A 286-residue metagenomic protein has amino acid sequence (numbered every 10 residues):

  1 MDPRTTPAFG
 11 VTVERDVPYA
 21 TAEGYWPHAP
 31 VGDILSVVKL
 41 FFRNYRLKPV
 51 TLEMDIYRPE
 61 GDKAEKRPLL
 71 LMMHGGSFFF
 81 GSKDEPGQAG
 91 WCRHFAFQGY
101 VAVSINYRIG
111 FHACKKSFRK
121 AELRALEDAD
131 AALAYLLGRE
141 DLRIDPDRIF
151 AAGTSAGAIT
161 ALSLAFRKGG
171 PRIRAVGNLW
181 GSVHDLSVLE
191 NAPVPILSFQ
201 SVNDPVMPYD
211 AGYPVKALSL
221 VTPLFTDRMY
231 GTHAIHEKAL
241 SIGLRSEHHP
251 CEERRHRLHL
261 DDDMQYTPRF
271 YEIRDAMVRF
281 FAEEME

Functional and structural regions predicted by a protein language model:
M1-E65: N-terminal cap/lid segment of alpha/beta-hydrolase-fold proteins
E14-D16, R43-Y45, V50-D55, E60-G61 (+1 more regions): Serine-hydrolase catalytic machinery in alpha/beta-hydrolase-like enzymes
F79, Q98, R124-P193: Primarily recognizes the serine-hydrolase "nucleophile elbow" in alpha/beta-hydrolase and SGNH/GDSL folds
E190-I196, I242-L244: Short, proline-enriched alpha-helix->beta-strand connector loops that line the catalytic pocket of alpha/beta-hydrolase
S198-Q200, D204: Short beta-strand/loop motif that positions the catalytic acidic residue of the alpha/beta-hydrolase fold
P205-A211, L224-T232: Conserved alpha/beta-hydrolase "acid-adjacent" motif
H236-E286: C-terminal catalytic histidine-bearing segment of alpha/beta-hydrolase fold enzymes
